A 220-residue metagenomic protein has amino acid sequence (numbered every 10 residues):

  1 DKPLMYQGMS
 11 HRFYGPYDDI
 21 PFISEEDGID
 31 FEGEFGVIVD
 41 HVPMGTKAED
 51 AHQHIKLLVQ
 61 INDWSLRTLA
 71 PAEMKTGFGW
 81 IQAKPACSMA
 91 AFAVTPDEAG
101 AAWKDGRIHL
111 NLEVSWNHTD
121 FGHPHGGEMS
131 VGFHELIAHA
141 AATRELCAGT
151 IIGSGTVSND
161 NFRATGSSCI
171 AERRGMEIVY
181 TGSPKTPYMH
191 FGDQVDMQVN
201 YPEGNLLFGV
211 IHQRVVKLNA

Functional and structural regions predicted by a protein language model:
D1-H139, P184-P187, H212-A220: Glycine-enriched loop-and-adjacent helix/strand subsegments that border the catalytic/binding cleft of enzyme cores
M9, G15-P16, M89, L146-S158: Conserved metal-binding segment of the jelly-roll/cupin
P96-A99, N159, P202: Residue-level marker for beta-strand->alpha-helix junctions and adjacent short loops that shape enzyme
G106-I108, R144-L146, P187-G192, N205-L207: A structural signal for short secondary-structure junctions
I137-G149: Generic detector of contiguous secondary-structure segments
T150-G192, Q198, I211: Active-site pocket scaffolds in enzymes
D196-A220: Structural signal for terminal/edge beta-strands and the immediately following C-terminal loop/tail that closes
